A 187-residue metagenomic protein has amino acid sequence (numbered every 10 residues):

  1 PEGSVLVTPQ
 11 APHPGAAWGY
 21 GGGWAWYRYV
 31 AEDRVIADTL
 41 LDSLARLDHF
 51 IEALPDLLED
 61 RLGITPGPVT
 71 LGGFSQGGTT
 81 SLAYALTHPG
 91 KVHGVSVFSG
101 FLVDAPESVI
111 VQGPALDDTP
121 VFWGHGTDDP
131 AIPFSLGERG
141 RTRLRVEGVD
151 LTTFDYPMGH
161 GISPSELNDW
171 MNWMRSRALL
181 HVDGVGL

Functional and structural regions predicted by a protein language model:
P1-I64: Serine-hydrolase catalytic machinery in alpha/beta-hydrolase-like enzymes
L62-F74: Alpha/beta-hydrolase fold nucleophile elbow
L71-G73, F98, G124: Short beta-strand immediately N-terminal to the catalytic nucleophile in serine-hydrolase-like folds
G73-G77, S81: Gly/Ala-rich beta-loop-alpha elbow adjacent to hydrolase catalytic centers
G90-V103: A conserved short beta-strand
D104, T127-P133, H160-G161: Acidic catalytic loop of the alpha/beta-hydrolase fold
D117, F122-H125, D129: Short beta-strand/loop motif that positions the catalytic acidic residue of the alpha/beta-hydrolase fold
S135-L187: C-terminal catalytic histidine-bearing segment of alpha/beta-hydrolase fold enzymes
